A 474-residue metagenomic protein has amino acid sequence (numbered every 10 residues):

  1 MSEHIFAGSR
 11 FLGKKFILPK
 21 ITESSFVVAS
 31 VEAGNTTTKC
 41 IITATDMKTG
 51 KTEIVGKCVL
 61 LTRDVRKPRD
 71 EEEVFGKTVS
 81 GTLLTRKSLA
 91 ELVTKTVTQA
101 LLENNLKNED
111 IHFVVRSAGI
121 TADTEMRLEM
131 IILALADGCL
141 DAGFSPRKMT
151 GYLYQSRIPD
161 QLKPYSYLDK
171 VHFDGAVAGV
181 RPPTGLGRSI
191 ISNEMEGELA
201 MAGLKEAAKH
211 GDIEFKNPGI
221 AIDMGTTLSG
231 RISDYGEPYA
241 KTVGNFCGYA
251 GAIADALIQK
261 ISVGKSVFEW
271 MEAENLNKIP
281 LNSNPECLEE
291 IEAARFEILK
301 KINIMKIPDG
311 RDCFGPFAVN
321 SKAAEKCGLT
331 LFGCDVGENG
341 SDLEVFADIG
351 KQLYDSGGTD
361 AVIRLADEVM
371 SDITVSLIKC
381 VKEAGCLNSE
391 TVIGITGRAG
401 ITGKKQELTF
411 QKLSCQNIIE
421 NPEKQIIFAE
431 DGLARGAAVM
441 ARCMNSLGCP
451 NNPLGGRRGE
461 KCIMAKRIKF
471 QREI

Functional and structural regions predicted by a protein language model:
M1-S30, M47-T49, E72, S80-A221 (+4 more regions): Nucleotide/phosphate-binding catalytic cleft detector across ATP-hydrolyzing and phosphate-transferring enzymes
E23-S30, T36-E71, P146, L329-V345 (+1 more regions): Glycine/serine-rich loop-strand microenvironments at binding/catalytic pocket rims
V31-L84, E109, P238-F268: Short glycine-rich, Thr/Ser-proximal phosphate-binding strand/loop in the N-terminal lobe of ATP-dependent enzymes
K51-V55, E214-A318, A323-L331, D335 (+3 more regions): Glycine-rich phosphate-binding loop of actin/hexokinase-like ATP-binding domains
R63-T82, E325-D360, S414-N417: A solvent-exposed, charged loop/short amphipathic helix patch at secondary-structure junctions
